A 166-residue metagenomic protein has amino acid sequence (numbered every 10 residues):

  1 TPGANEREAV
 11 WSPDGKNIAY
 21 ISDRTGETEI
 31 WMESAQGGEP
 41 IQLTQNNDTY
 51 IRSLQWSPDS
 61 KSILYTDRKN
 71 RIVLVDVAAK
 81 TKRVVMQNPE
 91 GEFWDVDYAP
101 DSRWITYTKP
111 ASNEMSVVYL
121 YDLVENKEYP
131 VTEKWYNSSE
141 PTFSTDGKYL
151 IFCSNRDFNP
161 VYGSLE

Functional and structural regions predicted by a protein language model:
P2-E6, I21-W31, T44-I51, S62-A79 (+5 more regions): A flexible loop/linker signature enriched in serine peptidases of the S9 family
E8-N17, S53-S62, V96-W104, P141-Y149: Blade-terminus and WD-like Trp-Asp/Gly-His loop motifs, strongest in beta-propeller folds
W31, A35-G38: Right-handed parallel beta-helix
G37, A79-K80: Short, well-ordered coil/turn elements that cap or connect secondary structure elements
